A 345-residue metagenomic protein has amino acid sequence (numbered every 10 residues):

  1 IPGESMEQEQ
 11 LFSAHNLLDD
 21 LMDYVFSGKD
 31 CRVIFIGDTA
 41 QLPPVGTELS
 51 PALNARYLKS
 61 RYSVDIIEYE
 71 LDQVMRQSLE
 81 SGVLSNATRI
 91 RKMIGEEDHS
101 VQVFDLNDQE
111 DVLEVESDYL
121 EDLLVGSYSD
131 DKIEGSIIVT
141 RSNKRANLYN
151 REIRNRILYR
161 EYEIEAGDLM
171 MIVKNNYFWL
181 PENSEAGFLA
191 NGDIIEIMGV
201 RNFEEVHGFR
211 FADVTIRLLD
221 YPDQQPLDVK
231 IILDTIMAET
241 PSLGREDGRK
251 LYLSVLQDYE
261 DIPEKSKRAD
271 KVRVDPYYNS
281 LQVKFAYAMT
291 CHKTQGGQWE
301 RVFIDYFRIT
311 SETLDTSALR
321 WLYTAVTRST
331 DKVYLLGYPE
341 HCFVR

Functional and structural regions predicted by a protein language model:
I1, M170, V302: Receiver (REC) domain switch-region micro-motif
I1-G3, G37-T39: Walker B catalytic acidic pair
P2-A14, T47, Q77-S78, E312: Flexible beta-alpha connector loops of hexameric P-loop NTPases
P2-Q8, N107-D111, Y278, I304-T310: Short, basic, glycine/proline-bearing loop/turn elements
S13-N16, Y119, V283, S317: Short secondary-structure boundary/capping elements
N16, D20, V25-V33, T39-M198 (+1 more regions): Conserved helicase motor core of P-loop NTPases
I34-F35, I138, I304, L335: Structural beta-sheet core signal
V206-R345: C-terminal accessory regions
